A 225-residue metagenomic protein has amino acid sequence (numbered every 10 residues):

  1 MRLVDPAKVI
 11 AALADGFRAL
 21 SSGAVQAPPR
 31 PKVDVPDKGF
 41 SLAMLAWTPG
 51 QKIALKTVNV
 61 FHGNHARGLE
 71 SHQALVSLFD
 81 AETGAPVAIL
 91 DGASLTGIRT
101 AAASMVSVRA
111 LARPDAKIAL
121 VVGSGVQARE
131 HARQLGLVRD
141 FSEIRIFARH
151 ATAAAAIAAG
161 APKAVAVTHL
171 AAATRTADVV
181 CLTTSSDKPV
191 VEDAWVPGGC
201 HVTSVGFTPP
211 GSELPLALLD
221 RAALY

Functional and structural regions predicted by a protein language model:
M1-G97, M105, D115: N-terminal ligand-binding/catalytic initiation module
L111-I118, D140, P197-G198: Short helix-loop-beta connector
G123-G125: Glycine-rich Rossmann-fold phosphate-binding loop(s) that bind the pyrophosphate of adenine dinucleotide cofactors
A128-R129: N-terminal Rossmann-fold NAD(P) dinucleotide-binding loop
L137-A161: NAD(P)-binding Rossmann-fold cofactor-contacting core
P162-A177, D193-A194: Short acidic low-complexity segments
V179, S186-H201, S212-L214: Rossmann-fold NAD(P) dinucleotide-binding segment
V196-G198, V205-Y225: Rossmann-fold NAD(P)-binding glycine/threonine-rich loop
